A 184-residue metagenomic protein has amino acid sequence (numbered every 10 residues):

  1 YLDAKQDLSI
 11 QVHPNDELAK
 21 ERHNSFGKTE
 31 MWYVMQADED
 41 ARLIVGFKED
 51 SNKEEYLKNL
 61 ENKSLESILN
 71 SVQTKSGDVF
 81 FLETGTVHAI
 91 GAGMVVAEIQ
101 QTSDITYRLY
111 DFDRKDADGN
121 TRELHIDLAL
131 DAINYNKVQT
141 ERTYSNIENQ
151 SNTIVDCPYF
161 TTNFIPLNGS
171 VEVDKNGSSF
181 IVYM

Functional and structural regions predicted by a protein language model:
Y1-S76, G91-Y183: Active-site region of the double-stranded beta-helix
